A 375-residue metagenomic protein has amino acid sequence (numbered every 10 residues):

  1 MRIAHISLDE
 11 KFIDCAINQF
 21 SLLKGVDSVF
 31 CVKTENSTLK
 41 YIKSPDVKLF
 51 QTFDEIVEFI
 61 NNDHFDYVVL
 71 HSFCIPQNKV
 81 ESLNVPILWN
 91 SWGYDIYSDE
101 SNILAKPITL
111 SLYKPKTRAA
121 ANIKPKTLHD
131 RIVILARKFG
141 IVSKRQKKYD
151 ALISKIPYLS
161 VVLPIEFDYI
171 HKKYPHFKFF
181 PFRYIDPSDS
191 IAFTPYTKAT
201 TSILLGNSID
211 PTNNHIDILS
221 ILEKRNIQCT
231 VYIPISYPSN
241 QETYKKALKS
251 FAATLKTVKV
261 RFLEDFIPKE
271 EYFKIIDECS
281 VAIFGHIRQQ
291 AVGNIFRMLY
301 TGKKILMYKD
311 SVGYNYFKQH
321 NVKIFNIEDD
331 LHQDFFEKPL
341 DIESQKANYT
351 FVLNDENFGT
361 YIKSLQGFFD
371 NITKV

Functional and structural regions predicted by a protein language model:
H5, E58-I75, P86-W92, V281: Short N-terminal targeting/anchoring amphipathic segment
K11, D210-K224: A conserved mid-protein helix/loop that constitutes part of the nucleotide-sugar donor-binding site
Y97, P107-Y158: Membrane-proximal helix-turn-helix segments that form the acceptor-binding/catalytic region of lipid-linked
Y149-V161, E166-I185: Helix-loop-beta element that forms the nucleotide-linked donor phosphate-binding surface in glycosyltransferases
A192-N213, V231-I233, T350-L353: Conserved donor-binding/catalytic core segment of Leloir-type glycosyltransferases
K245-F266: Nucleotide-activated donor-binding/catalytic signature segment of Leloir-type glycosyltransferases, i.e., the conserved
K274-I287: Acidic donor-binding loop of glycosyltransferase active sites
D334-V375: A charged, aromatic-enriched C-terminal amphipathic alpha-helix characteristic of glycosyltransferases across folds
